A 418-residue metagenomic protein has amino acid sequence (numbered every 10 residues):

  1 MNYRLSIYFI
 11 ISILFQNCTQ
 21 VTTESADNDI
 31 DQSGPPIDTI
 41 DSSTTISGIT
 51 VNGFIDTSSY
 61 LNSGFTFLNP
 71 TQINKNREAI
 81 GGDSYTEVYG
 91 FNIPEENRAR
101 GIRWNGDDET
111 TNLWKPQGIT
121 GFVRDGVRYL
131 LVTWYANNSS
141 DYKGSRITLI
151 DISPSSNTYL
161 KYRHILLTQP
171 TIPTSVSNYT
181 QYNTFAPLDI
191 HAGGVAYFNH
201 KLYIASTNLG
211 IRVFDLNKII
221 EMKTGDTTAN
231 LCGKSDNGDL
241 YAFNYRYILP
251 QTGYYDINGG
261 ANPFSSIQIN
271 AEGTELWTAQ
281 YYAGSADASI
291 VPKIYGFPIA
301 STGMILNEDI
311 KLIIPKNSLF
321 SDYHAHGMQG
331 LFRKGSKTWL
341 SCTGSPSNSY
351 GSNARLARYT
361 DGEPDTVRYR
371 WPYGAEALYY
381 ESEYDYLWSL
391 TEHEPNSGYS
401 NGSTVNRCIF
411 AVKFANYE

Functional and structural regions predicted by a protein language model:
I13-S43: Bacterial Sec-dependent N-terminal signal peptides
L61-Y142: Beta-strand-rich domains and repeat architectures in extracellular enzymes and scaffolds, especially beta-propellers
N97-T110, R163-F185, T252-I257, E308-S321 (+1 more regions): A short beta-strand motif characteristic of beta-propeller blades
G101-F122, T133-N137, Y142-I152, S156-A196: Blade-loop segments of beta-propeller domains
E109-G126, P187-F198, G259-E275, H324 (+2 more regions): Structural signature of eukaryotic scaffold interfaces centered on beta-propeller domains
S139-L149, G210-K218, S285-I299, P346-R358 (+1 more regions): Structural motif
I150-N157, F214-G238, V291-D309, F414-E418: Short loop/turn segments immediately following beta-strands, especially the blade-tip and inter-blade linker loops
A279-Y281, A286-K293, E308-E363, R368-E376: Loop/turn-rich, solvent-exposed surfaces of beta-rich toroidal or solenoidal domains
